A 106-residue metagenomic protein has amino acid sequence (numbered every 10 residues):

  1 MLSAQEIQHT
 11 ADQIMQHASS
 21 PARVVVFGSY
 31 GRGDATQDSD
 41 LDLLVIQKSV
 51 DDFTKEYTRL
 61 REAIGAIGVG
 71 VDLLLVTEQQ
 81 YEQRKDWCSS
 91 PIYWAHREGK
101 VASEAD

Functional and structural regions predicted by a protein language model:
M1-R23, G31-Q37, Q47-D106: Catalytic core of pol beta-like nucleotidyltransferases
D42-I46: Short beta-strand->loop micro-motif that forms the acidic, two-metal-ion catalytic signature in nucleotide-processing
